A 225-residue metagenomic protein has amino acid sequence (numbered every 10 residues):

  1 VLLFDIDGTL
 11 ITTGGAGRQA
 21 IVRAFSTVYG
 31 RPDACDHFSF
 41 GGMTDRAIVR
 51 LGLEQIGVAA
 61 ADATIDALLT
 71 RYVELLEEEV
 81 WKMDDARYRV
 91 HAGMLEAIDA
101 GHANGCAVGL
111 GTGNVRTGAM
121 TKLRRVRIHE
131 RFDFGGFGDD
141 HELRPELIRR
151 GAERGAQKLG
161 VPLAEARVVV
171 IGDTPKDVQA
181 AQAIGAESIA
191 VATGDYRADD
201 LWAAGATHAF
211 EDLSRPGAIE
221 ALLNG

Functional and structural regions predicted by a protein language model:
V1-F4, I56-A60, R167, A221 (+1 more regions): Non-catalytic pre-domain segments flanking phosphatase-related domains
V1-G41, L53-Q55: Active-site neighborhood of HAD-like aspartate-dependent phosphohydrolases
L3, T70, E78-L110, R116 (+1 more regions): Short, acidic loop-to-helix structural element flanking the phosphoryl-transfer center in phosphate-processing enzymes
S26-V28, G52, I56, I98-G109 (+1 more regions): Substrate-recognition/cap helix-loop segment adjacent to the acidic, metal-dependent catalytic center of Asp-based
D36-G41, T64-T70, H129-L143: A short, structured active-site edge motif that brings together acidic residues
G136, H208-S214: Short acidic-hydrophobic, aromatic-tinged amphipathic segments that line or gate anion-handling sites
V170-F210: Acidic, Mg2+-coordinating phosphoryl-transfer loop and its flanking beta/alpha structural elements, shared across
